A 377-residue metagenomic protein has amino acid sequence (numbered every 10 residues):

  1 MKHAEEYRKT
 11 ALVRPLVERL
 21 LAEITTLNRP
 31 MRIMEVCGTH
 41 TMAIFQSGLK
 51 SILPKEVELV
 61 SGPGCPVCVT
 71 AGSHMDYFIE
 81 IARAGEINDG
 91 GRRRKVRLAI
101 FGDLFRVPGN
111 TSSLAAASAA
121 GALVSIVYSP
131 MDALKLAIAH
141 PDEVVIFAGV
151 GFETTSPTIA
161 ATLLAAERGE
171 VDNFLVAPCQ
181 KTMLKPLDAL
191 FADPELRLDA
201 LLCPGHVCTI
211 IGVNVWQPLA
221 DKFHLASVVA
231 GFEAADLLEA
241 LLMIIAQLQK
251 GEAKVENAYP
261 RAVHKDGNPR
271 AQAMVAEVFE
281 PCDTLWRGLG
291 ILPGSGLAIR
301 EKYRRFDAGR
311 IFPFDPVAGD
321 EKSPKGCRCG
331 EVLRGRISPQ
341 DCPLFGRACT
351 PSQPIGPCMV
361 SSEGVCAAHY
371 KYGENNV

Functional and structural regions predicted by a protein language model:
K2-D142, S156, R168, A177 (+2 more regions): Metallocofactor- and cofactor-centric catalytic cores in central/energy metabolism, strongly enriched
E6, C68, A148, F152 (+5 more regions): Hydrophobic alpha-helical scaffolding
P30-I33, N173-F174, K250-P260, W286-R287 (+1 more regions): Flexible, glycine/charged-enriched surface loops at secondary-structure junctions
S73-D76, I138-V145, A189-P194, Q217-P218 (+1 more regions): Short, surface-exposed amphipathic charged segments that create phosphate/polyanion-binding patches used for binding
S113-A116, T158-T162, P218, A240-I244: Alpha-helical scaffold elements adjacent to nucleotide-binding pockets in ATP/GTP-utilizing enzyme cores
A139-G149, T154-P204, I210: Active-site histidine-anchored catalytic micro-motif
A177, E195-V263: A conserved active-site cap/scaffold subdomain adjacent to cofactor or substrate pockets
E239-E331: Internal helical hairpin/lid segments
